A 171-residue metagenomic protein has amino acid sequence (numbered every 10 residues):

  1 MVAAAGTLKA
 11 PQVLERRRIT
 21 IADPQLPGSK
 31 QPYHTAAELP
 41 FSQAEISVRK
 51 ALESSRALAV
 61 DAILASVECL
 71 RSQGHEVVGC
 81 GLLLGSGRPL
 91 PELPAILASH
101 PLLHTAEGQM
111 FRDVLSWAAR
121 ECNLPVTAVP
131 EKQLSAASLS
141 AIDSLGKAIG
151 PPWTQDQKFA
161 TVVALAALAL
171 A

Functional and structural regions predicted by a protein language model:
V2-A171: Phosphate- and other anionic-substrate recognition elements at nucleic-acid/protein interfaces
